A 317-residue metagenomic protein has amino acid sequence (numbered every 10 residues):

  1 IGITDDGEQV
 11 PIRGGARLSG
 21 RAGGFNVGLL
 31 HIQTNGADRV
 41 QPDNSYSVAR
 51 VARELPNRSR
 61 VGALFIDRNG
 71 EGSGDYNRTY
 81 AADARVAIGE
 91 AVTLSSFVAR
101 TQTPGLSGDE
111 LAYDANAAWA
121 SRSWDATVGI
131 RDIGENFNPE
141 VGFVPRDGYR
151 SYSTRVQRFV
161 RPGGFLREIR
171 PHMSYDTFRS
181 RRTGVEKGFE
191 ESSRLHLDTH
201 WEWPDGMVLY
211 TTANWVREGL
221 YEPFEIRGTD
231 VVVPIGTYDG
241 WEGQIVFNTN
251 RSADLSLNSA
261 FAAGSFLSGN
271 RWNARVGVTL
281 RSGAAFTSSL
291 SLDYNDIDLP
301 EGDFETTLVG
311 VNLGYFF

Functional and structural regions predicted by a protein language model:
I1-F165, A213-G219: Outer-membrane beta-barrel channel domains
P11, F97-F317: Exposed, low-structure sequence patches enriched in small/polar residues
